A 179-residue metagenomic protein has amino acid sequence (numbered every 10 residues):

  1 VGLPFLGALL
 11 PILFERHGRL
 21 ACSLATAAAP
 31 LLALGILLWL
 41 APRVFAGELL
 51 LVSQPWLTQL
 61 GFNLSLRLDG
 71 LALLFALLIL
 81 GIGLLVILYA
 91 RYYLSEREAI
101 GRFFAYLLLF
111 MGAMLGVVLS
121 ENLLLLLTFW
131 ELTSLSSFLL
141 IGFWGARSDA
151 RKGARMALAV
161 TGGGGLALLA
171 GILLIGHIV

Functional and structural regions predicted by a protein language model:
V1-V179: ...captures the hydrophobic TM-helix bundle architecture rather than a specific catalytic motif, and can also fire on
